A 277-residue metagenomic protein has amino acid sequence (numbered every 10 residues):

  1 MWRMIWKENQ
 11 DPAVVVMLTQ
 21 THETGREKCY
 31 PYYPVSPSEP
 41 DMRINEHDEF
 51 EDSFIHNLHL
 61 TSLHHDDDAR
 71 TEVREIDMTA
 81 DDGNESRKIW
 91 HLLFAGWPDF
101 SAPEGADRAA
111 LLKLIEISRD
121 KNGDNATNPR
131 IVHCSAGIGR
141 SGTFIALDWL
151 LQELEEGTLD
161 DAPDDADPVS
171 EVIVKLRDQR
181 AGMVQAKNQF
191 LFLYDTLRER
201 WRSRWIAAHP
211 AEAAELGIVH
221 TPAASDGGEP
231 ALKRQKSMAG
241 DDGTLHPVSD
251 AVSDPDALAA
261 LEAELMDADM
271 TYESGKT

Functional and structural regions predicted by a protein language model:
M1-T277: Cys-based phosphatases of the PTP/DUSP/CDC25 superfamily and their flanking regulatory architecture
